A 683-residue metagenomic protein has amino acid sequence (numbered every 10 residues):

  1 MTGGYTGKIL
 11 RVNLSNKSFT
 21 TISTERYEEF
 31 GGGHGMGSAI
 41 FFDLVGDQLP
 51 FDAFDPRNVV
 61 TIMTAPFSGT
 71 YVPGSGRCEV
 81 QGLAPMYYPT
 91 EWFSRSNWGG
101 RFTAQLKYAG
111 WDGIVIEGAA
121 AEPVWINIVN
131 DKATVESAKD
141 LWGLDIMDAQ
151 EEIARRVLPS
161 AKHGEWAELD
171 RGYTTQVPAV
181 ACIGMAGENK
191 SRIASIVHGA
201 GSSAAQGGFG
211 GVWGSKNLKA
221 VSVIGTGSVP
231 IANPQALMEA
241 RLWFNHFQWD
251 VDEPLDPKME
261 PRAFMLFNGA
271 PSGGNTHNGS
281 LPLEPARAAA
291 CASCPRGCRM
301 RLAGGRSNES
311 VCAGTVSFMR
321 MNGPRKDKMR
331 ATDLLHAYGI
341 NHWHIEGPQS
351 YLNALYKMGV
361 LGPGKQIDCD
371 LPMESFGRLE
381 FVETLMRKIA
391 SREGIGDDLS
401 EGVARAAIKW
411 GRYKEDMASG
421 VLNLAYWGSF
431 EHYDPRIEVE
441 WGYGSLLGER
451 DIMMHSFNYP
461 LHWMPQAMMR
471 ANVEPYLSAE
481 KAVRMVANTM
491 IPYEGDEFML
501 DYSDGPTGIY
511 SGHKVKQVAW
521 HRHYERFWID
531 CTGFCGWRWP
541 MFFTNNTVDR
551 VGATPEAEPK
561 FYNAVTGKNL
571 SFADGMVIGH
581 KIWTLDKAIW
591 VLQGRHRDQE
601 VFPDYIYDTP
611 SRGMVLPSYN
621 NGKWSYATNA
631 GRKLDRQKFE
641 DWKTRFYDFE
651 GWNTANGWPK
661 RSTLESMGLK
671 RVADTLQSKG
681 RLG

Functional and structural regions predicted by a protein language model:
M1-Q206, G210, S215, K219-V221 (+2 more regions): Protein-protein interaction/assembly regions in multi-subunit complexes
F30, D55, S75-L83, E168-G207 (+1 more regions): Extended C-terminal regions of large enzymes
